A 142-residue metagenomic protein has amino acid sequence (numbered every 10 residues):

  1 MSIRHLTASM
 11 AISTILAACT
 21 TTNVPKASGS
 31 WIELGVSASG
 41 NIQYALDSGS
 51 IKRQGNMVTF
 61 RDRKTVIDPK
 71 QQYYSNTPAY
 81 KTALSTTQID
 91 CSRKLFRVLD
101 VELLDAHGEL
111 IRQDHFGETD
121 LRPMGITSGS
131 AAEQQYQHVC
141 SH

Functional and structural regions predicted by a protein language model:
M1-C19: Sec-dependent bacterial lipoprotein signal peptides
C19-S85, D90-H142: N-terminal secretory-pathway/extracellular module detecting exported/lumenal segments and adjacent signal-anchor/first
